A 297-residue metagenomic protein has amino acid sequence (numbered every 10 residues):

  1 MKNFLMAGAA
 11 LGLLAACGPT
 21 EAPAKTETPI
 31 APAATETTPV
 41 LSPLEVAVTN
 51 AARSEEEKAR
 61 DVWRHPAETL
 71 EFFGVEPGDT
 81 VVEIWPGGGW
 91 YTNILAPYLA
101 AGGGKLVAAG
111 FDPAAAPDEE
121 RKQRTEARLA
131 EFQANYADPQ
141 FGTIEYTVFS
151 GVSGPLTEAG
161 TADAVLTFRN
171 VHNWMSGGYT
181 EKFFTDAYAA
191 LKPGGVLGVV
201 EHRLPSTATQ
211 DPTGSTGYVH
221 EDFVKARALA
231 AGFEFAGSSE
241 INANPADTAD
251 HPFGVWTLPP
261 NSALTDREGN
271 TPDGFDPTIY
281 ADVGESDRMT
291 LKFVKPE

Functional and structural regions predicted by a protein language model:
C17-T20: Bacterial signal peptide processing site
V40-E76, W90, I94: Class I SAM-dependent methyltransferase Rossmann-like catalytic core, especially the SAM/SAH-binding loop
E76-G87: Conserved class I S-adenosyl-L-methionine
A96, A100, T180-P193: A short glycine-rich, Lys/Arg-flanked "PGG" loop and its adjoining helix->strand segment in the class I
L106-A109, G194-H202: Conserved beta-strand signature within the Rossmann-like core of class I S-adenosyl-L-methionine
I144, G154-V165: A short acidic, Gly/Pro-enriched loop at the edge of an enzyme's catalytic core that lines a small-molecule cofactor
F149-V152, N173-D186: A short, conserved alpha-helix within the catalytic core of class I
G274-E297: C-terminal lobe and adjacent flexible extensions of AdoMet/dcAdoMet transferase-like proteins
